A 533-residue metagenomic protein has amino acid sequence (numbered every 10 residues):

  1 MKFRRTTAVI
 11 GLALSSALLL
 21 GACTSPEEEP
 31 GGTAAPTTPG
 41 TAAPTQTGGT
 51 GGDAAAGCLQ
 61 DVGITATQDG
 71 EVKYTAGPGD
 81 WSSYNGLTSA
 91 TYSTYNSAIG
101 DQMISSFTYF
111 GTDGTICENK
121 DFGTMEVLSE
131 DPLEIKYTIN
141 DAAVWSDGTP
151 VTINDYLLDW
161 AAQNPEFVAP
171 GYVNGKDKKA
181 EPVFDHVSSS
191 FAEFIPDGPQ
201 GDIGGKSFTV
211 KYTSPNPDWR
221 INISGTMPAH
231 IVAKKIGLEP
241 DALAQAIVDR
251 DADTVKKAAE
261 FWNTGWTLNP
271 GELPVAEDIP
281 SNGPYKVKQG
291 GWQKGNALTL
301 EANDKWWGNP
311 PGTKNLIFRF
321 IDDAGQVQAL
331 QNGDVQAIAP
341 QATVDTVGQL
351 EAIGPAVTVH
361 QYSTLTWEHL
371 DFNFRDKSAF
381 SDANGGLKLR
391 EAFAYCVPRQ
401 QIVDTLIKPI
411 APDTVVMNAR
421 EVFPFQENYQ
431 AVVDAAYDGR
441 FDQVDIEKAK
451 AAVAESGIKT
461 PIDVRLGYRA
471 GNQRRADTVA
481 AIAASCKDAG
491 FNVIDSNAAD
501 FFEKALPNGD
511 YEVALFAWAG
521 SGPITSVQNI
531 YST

Functional and structural regions predicted by a protein language model:
V72-E130, P280: N-terminal lobe/hinge region of extracytoplasmic solute-binding protein
M125-A180, I203-T209, D218, A329 (+1 more regions): Aromatic- and charge-enriched surface segment that lines or borders ligand/interaction sites
A162, T299-Q349: Ligand-site clamp/hinge motif
D177-N263: Surface-exposed binding/hinge segments that line and control ligand-binding clefts or catalytic entry sites
A229-G308: Gly/Pro-rich hinge or "lid" segments in bacterial periplasmic/extracellular proteins
S381-E427, T478: Periplasmic-binding protein-like
I410-E455, A470-R475: Structural transition elements
N497, F502-T533: Acidic-aromatic pocket-rim loops
